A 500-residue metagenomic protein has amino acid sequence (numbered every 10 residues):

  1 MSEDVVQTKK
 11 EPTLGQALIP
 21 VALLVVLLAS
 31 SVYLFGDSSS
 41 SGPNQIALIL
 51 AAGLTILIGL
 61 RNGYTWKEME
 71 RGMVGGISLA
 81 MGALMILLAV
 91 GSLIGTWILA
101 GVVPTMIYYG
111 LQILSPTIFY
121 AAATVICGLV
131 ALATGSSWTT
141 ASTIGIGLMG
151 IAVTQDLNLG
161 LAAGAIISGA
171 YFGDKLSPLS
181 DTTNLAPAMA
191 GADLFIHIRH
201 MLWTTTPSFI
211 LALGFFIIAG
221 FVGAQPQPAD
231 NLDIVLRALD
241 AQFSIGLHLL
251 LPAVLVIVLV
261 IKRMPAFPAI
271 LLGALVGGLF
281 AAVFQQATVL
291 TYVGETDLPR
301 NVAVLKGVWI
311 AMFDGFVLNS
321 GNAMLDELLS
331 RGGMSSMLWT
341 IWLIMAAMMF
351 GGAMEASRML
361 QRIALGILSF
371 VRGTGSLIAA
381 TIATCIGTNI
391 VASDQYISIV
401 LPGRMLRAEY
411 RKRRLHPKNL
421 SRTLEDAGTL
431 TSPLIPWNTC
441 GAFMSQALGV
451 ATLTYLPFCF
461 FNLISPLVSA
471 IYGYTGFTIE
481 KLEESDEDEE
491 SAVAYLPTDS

Functional and structural regions predicted by a protein language model:
M1-L87, W203-L213, I217-A346, E490-S500: Hydrophobic transmembrane alpha-helices of multi-pass small-molecule transporters
D4-P12, M85, I98-Y109, V125-L129 (+3 more regions): Short juxtamembrane and helix-loop transition motifs at transmembrane-helix boundaries in membrane proteins
L14-A17, I126-S136, H248-L255, G428-I435 (+1 more regions): Alpha-helical transmembrane segments and their immediate juxtamembrane interface regions
L24-L27, A47, A51, T55 (+25 more regions): Alpha-helical transmembrane segments in multi-pass membrane proteins
S40, A170, K175-P178, T183-R237 (+2 more regions): Juxtamembrane and boundary regions of transmembrane helices in multi-pass small-molecule transporters and channels
G59-G63, A152-L159, L176-S180, F280-T291 (+2 more regions): Juxtamembrane membrane-interface segments at transmembrane alpha-helix termini
G63-V153, F313-R407: Membrane-embedded alpha-helical segments and adjacent helix-loop junctions characteristic of multi-pass solute
I113-P207, A383-D426, A451: Hydrophobic transmembrane alpha-helices that form the pore/transport pathway of multi-pass ion and small-solute
